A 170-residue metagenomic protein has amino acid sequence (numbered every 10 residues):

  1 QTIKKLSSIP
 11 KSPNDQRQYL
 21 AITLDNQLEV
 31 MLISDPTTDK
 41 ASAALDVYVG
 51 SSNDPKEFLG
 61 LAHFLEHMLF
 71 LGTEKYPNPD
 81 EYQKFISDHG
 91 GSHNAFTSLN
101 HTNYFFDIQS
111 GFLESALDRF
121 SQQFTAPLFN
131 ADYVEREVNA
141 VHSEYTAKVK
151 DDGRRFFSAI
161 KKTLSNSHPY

Functional and structural regions predicted by a protein language model:
Q1-L32: Proteolytic maturation boundary segments
T2, G72-T73, A116, Q123-F124 (+2 more regions): Scaffold signal of the M16-like zinc-metallopeptidase fold and its non-catalytic homologs
S34-P36: Peptidyl-prolyl cis-trans isomerase
S42-D107, K150-D152: M16/MPP (pitrilysin/insulinase) zinc-metallopeptidase core fold and M16-derived inactive scaffolds
L59, D80-K84, E114, D118 (+3 more regions): Solvent-exposed, polar/charged alpha-helical surfaces in well-ordered, non-transmembrane soluble domains, broadly
L71-K75, D107-A140: M16/insulysin-pitrilysin zinc metalloprotease superfamily fold
H142-K148: Short, conserved secondary-structure transition motifs
